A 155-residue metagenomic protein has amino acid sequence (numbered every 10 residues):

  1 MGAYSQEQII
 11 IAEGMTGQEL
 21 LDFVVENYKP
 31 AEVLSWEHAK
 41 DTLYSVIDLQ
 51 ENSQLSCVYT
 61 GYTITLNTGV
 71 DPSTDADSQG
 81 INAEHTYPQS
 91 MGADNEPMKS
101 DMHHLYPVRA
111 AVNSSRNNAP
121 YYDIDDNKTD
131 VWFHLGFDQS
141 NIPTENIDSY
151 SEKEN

Functional and structural regions predicted by a protein language model:
M1-I64: N-terminal module-boundary/linker segments of secreted carbohydrate-active enzymes
A3, M15-Q18, Y62, V70 (+3 more regions): Intrinsically disordered, low-complexity regions
T16, T42, T60-T68, T74 (+3 more regions): Residue-identity detector for threonine
P30, S35, L43, Y62 (+5 more regions): Residue-level detector of solvent-exposed, low-hydrophobicity positions
S53-G80, R109: Short cysteine-rich loop/turn motifs with clustered Cys
P72-N155: Domain-level detector of nuclease and nuclease-like folds in predominantly extracellular/periplasmic contexts
